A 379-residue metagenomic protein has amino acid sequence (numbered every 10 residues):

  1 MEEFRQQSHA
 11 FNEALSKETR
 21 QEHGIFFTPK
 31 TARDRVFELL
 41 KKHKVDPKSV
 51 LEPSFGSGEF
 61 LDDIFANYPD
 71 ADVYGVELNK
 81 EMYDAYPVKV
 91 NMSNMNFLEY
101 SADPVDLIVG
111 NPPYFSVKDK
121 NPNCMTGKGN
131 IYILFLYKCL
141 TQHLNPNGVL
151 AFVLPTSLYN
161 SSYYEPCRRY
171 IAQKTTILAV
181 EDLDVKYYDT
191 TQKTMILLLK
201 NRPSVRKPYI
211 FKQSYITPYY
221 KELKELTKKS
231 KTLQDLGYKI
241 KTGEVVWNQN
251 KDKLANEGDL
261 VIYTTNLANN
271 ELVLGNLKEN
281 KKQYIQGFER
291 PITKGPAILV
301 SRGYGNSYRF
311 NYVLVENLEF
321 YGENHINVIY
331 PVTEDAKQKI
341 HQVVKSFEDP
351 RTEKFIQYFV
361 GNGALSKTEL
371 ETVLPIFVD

Functional and structural regions predicted by a protein language model:
M1-V90, N96-F97, P112, N160 (+2 more regions): Class I S-adenosyl-L-methionine
F26-T31, T126-L134: Conserved phosphate-coordination/catalytic loops
V36-F37, V50-D63, M95-N123, L136-Q142 (+1 more regions): Conserved proline-anchored active-site loop of SAM-dependent methyltransferases that bridges a beta-strand
K48, A71, N147-G148, P296: Surface-exposed loop/turn positions
L78-K80, K128-V185, I196-L197: Conserved Class I SAM-dependent methyltransferase catalytic core
N160, Y187-T190, R290: Short glycine/serine/proline-enriched coil/turn segments at secondary-structure junctions
D189-K251: Flexible, glycine-/basic-rich loop-and-beta segments that form/coincide with the SAM-dependent methyltransferase
L226-D379: Polybasic, glycine- and aromatic-enriched phosphate-binding surface used to engage nucleic acids
